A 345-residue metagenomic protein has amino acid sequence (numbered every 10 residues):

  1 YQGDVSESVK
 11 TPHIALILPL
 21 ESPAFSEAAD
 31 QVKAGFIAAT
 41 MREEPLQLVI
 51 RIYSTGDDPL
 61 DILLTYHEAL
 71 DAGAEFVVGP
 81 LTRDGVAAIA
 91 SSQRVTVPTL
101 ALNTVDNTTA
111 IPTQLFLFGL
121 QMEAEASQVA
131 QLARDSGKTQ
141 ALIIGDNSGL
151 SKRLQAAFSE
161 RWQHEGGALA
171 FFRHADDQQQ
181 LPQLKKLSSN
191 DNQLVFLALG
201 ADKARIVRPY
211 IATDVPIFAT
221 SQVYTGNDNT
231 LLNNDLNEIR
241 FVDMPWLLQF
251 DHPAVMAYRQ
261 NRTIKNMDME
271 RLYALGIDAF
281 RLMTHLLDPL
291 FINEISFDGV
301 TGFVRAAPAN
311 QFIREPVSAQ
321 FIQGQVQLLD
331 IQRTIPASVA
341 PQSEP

Functional and structural regions predicted by a protein language model:
E7-Q31, A141-I143: Short beta-strand segments enriched in small/hydrophobic residues
D30-Q31, L46-N107: Beta-alpha junction/loop-to-helix N-cap segments that form part of ligand/metal-binding clefts
E43-G56, P112-F116, Q140, W162-L181: Short beta-strand elements in bilobed, periplasmic/extracellular small-molecule ligand-binding domains
L70-T82, L100-L102, Q140-G145, N190-A204 (+1 more regions): Periplasmic-binding protein-like
N107-Q131, N233-P245: Short beta-strand elements at the ligand-binding edges of bilobed clamshell
L115-R173: An alpha-beta-alpha
R208-I277: Extracellular/periplasmic periplasmic-binding protein-like sensory domains
Q260-L329, E344: Segments of small-molecule ligand-sensing domains
